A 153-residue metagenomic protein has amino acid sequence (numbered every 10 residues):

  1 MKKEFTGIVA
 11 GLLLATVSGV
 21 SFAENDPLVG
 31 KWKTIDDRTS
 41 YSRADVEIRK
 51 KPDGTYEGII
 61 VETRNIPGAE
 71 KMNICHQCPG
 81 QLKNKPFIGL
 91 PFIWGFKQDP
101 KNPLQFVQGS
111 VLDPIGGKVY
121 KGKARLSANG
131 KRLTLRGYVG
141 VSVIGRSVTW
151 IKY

Functional and structural regions predicted by a protein language model:
M1-V9: Bacterial N-terminal signal peptides that target proteins for export
S21-N25: Boundary at the C-terminal end of the N-terminal hydrophobic targeting segment
D26-S42, R146-Y153: K/E-rich alpha-helical interaction surfaces of small helical-bundle regulatory domains
K31, T55, G130-R132: Structural motif
T34-G122: Central antiparallel beta-sheet cores of small beta-barrel/beta-sandwich binding domains
G130-R132, Y138-Y153: Edge beta-strand at a domain terminus
